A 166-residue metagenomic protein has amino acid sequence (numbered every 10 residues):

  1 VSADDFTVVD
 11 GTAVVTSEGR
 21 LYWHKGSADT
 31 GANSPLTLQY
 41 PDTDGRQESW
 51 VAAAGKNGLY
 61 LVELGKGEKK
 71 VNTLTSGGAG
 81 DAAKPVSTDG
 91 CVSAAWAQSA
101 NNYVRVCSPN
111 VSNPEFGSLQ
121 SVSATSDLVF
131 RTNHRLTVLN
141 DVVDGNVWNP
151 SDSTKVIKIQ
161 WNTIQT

Functional and structural regions predicted by a protein language model:
V1, Y22-G26, Y60-G65, V104-P109 (+1 more regions): Hydrophobic/aromatic beta-strand positions that recur at structurally equivalent sites within the blades
V1-G11, A32-S49, T73-C91, S118-R135 (+1 more regions): Repeated scaffold domains used in trafficking and secretory/extracellular systems, primarily beta-propellers
T12-T16, A52-A54, L139: Short beta-strand motif characteristic of blades in beta-propeller domains
E18-R20, G55-G58, Q98-N101, D144 (+1 more regions): Surface-exposed loop/turn positions within WD40 beta-propeller blades
D29: Inter-helical turn/loop segments and adjacent helix faces that build the functional surface of alpha-helical bundle
S49-F116: Loop/turn-rich, solvent-exposed surfaces of beta-rich toroidal or solenoidal domains
P109-N149, S153-K155: Membrane-proximal bilayer-interacting regions
T154-T166: Sequence/structural signature of beta-propeller modules and their immediately flanking N-terminal secretory/stalk
